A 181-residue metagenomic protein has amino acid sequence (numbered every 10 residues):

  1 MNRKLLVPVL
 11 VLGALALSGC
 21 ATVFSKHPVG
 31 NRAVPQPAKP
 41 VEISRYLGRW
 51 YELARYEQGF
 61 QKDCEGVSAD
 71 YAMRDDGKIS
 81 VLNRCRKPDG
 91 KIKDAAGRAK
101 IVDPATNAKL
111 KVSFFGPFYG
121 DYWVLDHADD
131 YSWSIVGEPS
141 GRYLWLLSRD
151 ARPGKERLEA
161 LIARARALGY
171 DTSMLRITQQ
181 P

Functional and structural regions predicted by a protein language model:
N2-P8, L12-P181: A beta-rich soluble binding module of mature secreted/lumenal proteins
